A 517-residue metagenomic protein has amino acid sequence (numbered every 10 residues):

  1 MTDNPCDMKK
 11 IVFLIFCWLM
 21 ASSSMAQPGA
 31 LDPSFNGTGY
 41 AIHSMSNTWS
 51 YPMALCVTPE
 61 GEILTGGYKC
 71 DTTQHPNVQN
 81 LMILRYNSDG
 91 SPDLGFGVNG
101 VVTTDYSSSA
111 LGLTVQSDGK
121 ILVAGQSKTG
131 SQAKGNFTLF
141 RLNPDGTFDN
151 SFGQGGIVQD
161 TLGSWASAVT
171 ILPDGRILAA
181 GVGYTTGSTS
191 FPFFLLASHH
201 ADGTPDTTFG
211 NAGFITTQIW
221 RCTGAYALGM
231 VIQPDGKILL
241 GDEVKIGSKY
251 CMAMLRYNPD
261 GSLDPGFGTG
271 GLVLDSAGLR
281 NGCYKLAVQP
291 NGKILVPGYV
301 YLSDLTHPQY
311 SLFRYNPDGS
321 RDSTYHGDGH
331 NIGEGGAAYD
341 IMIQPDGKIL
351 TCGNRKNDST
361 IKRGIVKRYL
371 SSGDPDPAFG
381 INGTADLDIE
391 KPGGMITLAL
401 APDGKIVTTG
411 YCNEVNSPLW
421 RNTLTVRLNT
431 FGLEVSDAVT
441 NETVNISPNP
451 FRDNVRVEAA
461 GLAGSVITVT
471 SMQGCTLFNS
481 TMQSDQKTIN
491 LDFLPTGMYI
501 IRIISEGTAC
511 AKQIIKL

Functional and structural regions predicted by a protein language model:
M1-D7, C70, C251, C283 (+3 more regions): Bimodal feature
M1-D7, P28, C70, C412 (+3 more regions): Extracellular low-complexity Ser/Thr/Asn/Gly-rich intrinsically disordered segments
M1-P28, C475: Bacterial Sec-dependent N-terminal signal peptides
K10-I11, Y369, Q513: Hydrophobic alpha-helical segments, especially transmembrane helices and their immediate juxtamembrane helical caps
M20-S22, D89, D260, D318 (+4 more regions): Intrinsically disordered, low-complexity segments
Q27-D437: Extracytoplasmic mature domains of secreted or surface-exposed proteins
V439-L517: C-terminal outer-membrane/trafficking sorting elements
